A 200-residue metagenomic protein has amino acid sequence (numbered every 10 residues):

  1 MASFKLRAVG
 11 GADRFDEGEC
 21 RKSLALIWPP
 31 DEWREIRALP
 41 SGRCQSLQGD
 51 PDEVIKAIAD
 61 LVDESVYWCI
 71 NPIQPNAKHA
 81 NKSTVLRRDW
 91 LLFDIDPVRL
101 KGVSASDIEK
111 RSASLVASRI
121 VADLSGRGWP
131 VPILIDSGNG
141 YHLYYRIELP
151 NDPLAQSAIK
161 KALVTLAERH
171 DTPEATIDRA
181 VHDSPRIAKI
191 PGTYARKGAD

Functional and structural regions predicted by a protein language model:
M1-W90, I95-D107, R111, Y194: DNA replication initiation on ssDNA origins
D16-C20, D50, V54, V116 (+2 more regions): Alpha-helical structural motif
P29, D60-D63, T84-L86, R127 (+3 more regions): A generic structural signal for short, non-catalytic loop/turn and secondary-structure boundary residues
E32-S41, W129, T176-S184: Short glycine-rich, low-complexity/disordered patches
Y67-C69, E168-H182: Conserved short beta-strand edge segments in small beta-sheet-based binding/regulatory domains
N76-S83, I120-G138, E174-R179: Catalytic micro-motifs at enzyme active sites that drive phosphoryl/nucleotidyl and oxygen chemistry
W90-F93, L124-A158, P185-A195: Histidine-centered divalent-metal-coordination microenvironment in nucleic-acid enzymes
G102-S125, I147-A175, R196-D200: Helical (often loop-to-helix) elements that flank the catalytic cores of nucleotide-handling enzymes
